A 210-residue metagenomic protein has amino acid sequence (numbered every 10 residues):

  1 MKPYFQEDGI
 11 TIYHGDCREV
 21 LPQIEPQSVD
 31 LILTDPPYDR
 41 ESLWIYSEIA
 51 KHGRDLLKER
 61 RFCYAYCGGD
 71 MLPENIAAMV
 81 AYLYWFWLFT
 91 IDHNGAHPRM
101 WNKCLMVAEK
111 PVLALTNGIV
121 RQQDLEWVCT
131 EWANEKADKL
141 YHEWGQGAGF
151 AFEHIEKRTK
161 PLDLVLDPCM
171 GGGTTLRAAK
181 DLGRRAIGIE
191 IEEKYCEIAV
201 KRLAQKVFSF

Functional and structural regions predicted by a protein language model:
K2-T34, Y38-E197: Core catalytic lobe of class I
P3-E7, V200-F210: Short, conserved SAM-binding/catalytic segment of Class I S-adenosyl-L-methionine-dependent methyltransferases
